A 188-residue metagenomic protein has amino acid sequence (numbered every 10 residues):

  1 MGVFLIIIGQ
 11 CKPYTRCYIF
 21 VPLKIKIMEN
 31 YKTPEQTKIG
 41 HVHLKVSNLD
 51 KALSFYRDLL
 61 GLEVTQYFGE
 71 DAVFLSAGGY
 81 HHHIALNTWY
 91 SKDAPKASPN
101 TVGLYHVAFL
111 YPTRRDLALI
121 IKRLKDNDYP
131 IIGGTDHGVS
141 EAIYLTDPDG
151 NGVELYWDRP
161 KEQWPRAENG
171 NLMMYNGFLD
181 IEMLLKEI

Functional and structural regions predicted by a protein language model:
I7, P13-T33, I121-I188: Vicinal oxygen chelate
M28-Y31, K92-A97: Short beta-strand/turn micro-motifs at beta-sheet edges
P34, L44-W89: Core segments of cupin and vicinal oxygen chelate
K38-S47, P95-R123, E141-N151: Vicinal oxygen chelate
S54, D58, A118-K122, D126: Replace "anionic and nucleotidyl ligands
T88-S91, D158: Acetyl-CoA-dependent GNAT
